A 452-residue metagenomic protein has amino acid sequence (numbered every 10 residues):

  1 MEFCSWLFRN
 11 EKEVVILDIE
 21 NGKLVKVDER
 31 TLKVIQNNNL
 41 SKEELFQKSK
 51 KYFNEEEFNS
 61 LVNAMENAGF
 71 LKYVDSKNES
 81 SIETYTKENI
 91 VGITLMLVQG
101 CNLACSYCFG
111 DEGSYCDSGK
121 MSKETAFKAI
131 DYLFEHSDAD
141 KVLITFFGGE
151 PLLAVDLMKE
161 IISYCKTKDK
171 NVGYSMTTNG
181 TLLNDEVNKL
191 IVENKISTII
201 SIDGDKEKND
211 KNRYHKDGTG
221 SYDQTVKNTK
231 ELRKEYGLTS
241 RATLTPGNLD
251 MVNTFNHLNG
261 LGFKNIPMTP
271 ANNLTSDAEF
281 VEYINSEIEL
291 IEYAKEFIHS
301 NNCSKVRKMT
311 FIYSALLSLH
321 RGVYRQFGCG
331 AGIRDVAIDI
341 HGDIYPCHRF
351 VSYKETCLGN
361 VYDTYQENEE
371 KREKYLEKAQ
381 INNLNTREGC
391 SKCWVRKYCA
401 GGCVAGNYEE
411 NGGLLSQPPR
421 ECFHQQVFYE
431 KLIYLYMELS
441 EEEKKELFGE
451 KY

Functional and structural regions predicted by a protein language model:
E2-K26, N54-T94: N-terminal [4Fe-4S]-dependent radical SAM core
L45-E55: Short helix-coil junctions and helix-kink-helix linkers
K87-E88, G92-E124: Canonical Radical SAM [4Fe-4S] cluster-binding loop centered on the CxxxCxxC motif and its immediate flanking residues
G92, K123-T145, A154-N273: Radical SAM/AdoMet-radical enzyme domain recognition
G100-G110, P346-R349, R387-A405: Local cysteine-cluster metal-coordination motifs and their immediate loop/turn environment, predominantly Fe-S cluster
I130-G149, S416-Y452: Short Fe-S-cluster ligation motifs
N212-V226, K230, K234-D335, D339-H341 (+1 more regions): Radical SAM enzyme [4Fe-4S]-AdoMet core and its adjacent flexible, acidic and glycine-rich loops/tails across
S352-R396: Membrane-interface junctions of multi-pass transporters
